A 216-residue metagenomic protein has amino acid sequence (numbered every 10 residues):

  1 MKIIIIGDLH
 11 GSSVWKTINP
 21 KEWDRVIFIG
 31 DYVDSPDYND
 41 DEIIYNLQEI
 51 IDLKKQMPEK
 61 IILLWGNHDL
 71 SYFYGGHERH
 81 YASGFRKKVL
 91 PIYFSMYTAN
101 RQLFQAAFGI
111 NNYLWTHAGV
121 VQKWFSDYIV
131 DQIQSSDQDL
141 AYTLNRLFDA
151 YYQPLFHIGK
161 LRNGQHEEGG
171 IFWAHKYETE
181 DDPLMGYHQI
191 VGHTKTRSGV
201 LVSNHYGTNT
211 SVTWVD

Functional and structural regions predicted by a protein language model:
M1-I4: Extreme N-terminal starter segment of soluble prokaryotic enzymes
I6, G11-M96: Core catalytic region of metal-dependent phosphoesterases/phosphodiesterases, especially metallo-beta-lactamase-like
I6-L9, I29-G30, L64-G66, T116-A118 (+2 more regions): Short His-Asn-centered micro-motif
E22-D24, F104, N111, G186-Y187 (+1 more regions): Short, well-ordered alpha-helix to beta-strand connector turns
S35-D37, L70-Y74, T116, Q122-S126 (+1 more regions): Short catalytic/ligand-binding loop motif for oxyanion handling, primarily in non-cytosolic enzymes, centered on
K87-V89, Y93-T116: PAPS-dependent sulfotransferase catalytic domain
Q105-P183: Active-site-proximal loop/helix segment associated with metal-binding centers of metalloenzymes
K176-D216: Conserved beta-sheet core of the metallophosphoesterase superfamily
